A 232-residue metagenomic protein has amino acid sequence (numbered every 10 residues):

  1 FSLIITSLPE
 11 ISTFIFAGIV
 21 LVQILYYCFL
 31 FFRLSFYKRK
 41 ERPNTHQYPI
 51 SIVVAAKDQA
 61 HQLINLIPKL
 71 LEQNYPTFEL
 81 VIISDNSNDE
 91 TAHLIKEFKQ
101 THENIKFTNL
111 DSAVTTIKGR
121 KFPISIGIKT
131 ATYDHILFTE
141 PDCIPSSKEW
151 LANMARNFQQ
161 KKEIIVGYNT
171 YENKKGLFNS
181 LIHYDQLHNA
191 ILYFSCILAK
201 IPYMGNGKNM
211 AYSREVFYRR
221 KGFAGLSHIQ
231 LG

Functional and structural regions predicted by a protein language model:
F1-H46: N-terminal membrane-anchoring/stem segments of glycan-assembly enzymes
N44-G232: Non-transmembrane catalytic domains and loops of membrane-associated enzymes and transporters that build or traffic
